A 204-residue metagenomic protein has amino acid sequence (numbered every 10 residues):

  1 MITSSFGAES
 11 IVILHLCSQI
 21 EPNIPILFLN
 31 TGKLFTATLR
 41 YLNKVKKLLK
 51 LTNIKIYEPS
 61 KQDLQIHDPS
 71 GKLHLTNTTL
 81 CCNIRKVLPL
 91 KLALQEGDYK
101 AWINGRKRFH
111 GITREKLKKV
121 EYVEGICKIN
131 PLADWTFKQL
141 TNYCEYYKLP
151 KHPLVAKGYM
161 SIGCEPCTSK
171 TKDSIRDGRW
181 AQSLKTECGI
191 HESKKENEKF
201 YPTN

Functional and structural regions predicted by a protein language model:
M1-N204: Nucleotide-activated chemistry modules centered on ATP-dependent adenylation/adenylyltransferase
